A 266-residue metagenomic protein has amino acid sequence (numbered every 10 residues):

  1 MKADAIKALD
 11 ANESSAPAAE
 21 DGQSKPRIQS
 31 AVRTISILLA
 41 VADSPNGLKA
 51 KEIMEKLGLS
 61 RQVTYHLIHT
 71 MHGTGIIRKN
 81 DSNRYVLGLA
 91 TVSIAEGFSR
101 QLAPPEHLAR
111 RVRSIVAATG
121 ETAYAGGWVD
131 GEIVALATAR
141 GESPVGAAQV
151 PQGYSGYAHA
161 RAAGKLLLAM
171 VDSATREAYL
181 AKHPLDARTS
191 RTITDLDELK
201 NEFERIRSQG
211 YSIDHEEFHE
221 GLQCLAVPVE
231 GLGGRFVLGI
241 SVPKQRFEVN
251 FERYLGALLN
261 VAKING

Functional and structural regions predicted by a protein language model:
K2-E13, P17, V145-E216: Short, solvent-exposed recognition segments
K2-Q101, P105, K263-G266: N-terminal helix-turn-helix
R27-A31, G88, Q101, P105 (+6 more regions): Short, structured helix-loop boundary elements
A40, H107, R111, I115-A118 (+1 more regions): Generic non-transmembrane alpha-helical segments
I77-R78, A125-G126, V229: A structural signal for short hydrophobic beta-strand segments in well-ordered beta-sheet cores
D81, V129, G231: A cytosolic small-molecule/anion-sensing beta-strand core signal
V86-K182: Amphipathic alpha-helical effector-binding/dimerization core of metabolite-sensing transcriptional regulators
R191-A257, V261-I264: Extended hydrophobic
